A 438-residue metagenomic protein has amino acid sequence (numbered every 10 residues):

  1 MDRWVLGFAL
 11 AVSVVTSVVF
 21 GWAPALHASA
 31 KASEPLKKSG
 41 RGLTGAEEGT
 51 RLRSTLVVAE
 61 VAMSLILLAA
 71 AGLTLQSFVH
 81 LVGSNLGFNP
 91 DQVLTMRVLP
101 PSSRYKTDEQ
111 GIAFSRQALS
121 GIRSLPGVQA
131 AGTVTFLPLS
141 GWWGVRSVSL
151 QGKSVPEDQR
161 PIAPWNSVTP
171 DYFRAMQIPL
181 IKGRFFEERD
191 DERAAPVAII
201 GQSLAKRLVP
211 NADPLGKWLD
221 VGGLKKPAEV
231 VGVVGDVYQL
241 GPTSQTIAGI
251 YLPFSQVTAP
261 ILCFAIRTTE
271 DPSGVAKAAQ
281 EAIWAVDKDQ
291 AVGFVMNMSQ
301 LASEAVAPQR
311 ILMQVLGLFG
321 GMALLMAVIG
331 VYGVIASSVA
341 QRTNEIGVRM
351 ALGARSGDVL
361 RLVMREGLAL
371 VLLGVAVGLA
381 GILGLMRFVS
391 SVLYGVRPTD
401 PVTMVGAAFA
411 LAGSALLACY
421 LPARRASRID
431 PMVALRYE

Functional and structural regions predicted by a protein language model:
M1-A11, R41-V57, S147, Q256-I261 (+5 more regions): Membrane-helix entry/capping segments
M1-Y105, L393, M432-E438: Alpha-helical transmembrane segments of integral membrane proteins
V19, G49-S77, Q309-N344, L372-L373 (+1 more regions): Hydrophobic alpha-helical transmembrane segments of multi-pass inner-membrane transport and secretion
A30-L43, I329-L370, R428-R436: Intracellular coupling helices
T74, A113-P308, Q314: Mid-to-C-terminal secondary-structure elements that act as membrane-proximal/extracytoplasmic interface segments
A323, N344-S390, G406, A410 (+1 more regions): Transmembrane alpha-helical interface segments in multi-pass membrane proteins
